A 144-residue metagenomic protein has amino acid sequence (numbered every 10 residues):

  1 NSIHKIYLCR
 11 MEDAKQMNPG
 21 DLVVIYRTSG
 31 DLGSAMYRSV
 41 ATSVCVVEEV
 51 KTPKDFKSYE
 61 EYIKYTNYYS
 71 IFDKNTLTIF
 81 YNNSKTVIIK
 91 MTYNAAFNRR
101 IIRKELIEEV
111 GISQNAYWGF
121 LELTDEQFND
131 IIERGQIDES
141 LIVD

Functional and structural regions predicted by a protein language model:
N1, V23-I25, A41: Long, contiguous hydrophobic alpha-helical segments, chiefly transmembrane helices and signal peptides
N1-Q16: Short N-terminal edge-element motif at the start of the domain
E12-G33: Short coil-to-beta transition motif at edge beta-strands of beta-rich domains
M17, S39, Y81-S84: Intrinsically disordered, low-complexity regulatory regions enriched in Ser/Pro/Gly/Thr and acidic residues
S29-L32, E48-P53: Short, catalytically relevant binding-site loops at active-site mouths
M36-V50: Short beta-strand-centered aromatic/proline hotspots
V50-D144: Contiguous surface segments at macromolecular interaction interfaces
